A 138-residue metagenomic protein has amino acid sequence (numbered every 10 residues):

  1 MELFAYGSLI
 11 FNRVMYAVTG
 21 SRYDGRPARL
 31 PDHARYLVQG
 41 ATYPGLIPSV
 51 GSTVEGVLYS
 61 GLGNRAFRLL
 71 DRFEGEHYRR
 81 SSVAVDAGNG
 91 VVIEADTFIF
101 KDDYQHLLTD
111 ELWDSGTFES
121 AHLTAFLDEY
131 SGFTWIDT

Functional and structural regions predicted by a protein language model:
M1-T138: Glycine-aromatic micro-motifs
